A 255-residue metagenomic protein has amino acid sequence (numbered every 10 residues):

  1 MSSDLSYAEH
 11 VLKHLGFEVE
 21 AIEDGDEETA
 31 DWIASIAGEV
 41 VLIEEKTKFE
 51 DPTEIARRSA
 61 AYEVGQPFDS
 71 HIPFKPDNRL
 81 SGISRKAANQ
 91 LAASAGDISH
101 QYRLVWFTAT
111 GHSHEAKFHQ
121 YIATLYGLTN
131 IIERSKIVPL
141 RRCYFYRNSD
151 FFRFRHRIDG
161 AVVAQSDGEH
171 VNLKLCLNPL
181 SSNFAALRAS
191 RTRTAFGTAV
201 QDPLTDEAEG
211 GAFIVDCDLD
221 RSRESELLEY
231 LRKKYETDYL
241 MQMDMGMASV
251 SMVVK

Functional and structural regions predicted by a protein language model:
M1-S2, I22: Short alpha-helix boundary/capping motifs
S3-V11, K46-K255: Metal-dependent nuclease catalytic core centered on acidic motifs
E9, I22, I36-A37: Elongated, non-catalytic scaffold/linker segments and compositionally distinctive motifs
G16-I22: Short secondary-structure junctions
D24-D26, V40, E50: Generic N-terminal amphipathic/basic segments
D26-I33: Beta-rich nucleic-acid/ligand-interaction surfaces
A30, V41, R103: Residue-level detector of short, conserved catalytic/binding motifs and their immediate flanks
A34-I43: Active-site beta-strand-loop-beta-strand hairpin of nuclease catalytic cores that positions key catalytic residues
